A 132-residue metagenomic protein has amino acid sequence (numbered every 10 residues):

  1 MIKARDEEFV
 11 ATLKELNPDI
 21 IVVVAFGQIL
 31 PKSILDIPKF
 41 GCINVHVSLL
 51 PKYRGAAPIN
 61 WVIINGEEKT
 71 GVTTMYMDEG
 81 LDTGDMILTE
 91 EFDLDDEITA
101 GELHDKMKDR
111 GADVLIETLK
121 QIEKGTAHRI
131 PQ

Functional and structural regions predicted by a protein language model:
M1-Q132: One-carbon transfer enzymes
